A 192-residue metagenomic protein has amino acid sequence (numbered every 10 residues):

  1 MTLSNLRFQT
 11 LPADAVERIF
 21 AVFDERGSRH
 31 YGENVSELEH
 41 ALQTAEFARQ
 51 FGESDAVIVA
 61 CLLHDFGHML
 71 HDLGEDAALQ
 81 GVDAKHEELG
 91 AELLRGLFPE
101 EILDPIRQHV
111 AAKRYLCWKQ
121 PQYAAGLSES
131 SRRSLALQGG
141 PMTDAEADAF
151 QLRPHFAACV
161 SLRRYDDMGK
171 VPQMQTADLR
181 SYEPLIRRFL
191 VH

Functional and structural regions predicted by a protein language model:
M1-D83: Acidic/His-rich, divalent-metal-binding segments that scaffold phosphate/diphosphate chemistry
M1-L3, E17, R132-H192: Metal-dependent nucleotide-binding catalytic modules
I19-V22, R26, L93, P105 (+2 more regions): Residues that form generic nucleotide/phosphate-binding pockets
F47-R164: Divalent metal-dependent catalytic cores for phosphoryl transfer on phosphate-bearing substrates
